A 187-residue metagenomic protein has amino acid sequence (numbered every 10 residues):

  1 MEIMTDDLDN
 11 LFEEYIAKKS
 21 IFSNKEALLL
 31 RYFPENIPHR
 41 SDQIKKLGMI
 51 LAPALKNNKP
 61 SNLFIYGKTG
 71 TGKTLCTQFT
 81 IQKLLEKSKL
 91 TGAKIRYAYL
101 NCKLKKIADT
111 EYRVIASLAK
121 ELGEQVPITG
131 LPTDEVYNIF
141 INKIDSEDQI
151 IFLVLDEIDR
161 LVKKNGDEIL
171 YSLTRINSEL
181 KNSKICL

Functional and structural regions predicted by a protein language model:
T5-S23, L29, P60, T77 (+2 more regions): Mid-core helix/loop region of P-loop NTP-binding domains shared across ATPases and GTPases
E26-K45: Dynamic helix-loop-helix/coil hinge segments at AAA+ ATPase domain boundaries and subdomain interfaces
R31-P34, G67, D109: Short coil/turn segments at helix-helix junctions and helix-capping linkers within large alpha-helical proteins
K45-K56: Pre-Walker A adenine-sensing motif
N58-T80: Walker A/P-loop nucleotide-binding motif
N62-F64, K87-K105: Conserved catalytic segments around the Walker B and adjacent sensor/switch elements of P-loop NTPase domains
L84, S88, N177: Active-site catalytic pocket residues across diverse enzymes, especially alpha/beta-hydrolases
